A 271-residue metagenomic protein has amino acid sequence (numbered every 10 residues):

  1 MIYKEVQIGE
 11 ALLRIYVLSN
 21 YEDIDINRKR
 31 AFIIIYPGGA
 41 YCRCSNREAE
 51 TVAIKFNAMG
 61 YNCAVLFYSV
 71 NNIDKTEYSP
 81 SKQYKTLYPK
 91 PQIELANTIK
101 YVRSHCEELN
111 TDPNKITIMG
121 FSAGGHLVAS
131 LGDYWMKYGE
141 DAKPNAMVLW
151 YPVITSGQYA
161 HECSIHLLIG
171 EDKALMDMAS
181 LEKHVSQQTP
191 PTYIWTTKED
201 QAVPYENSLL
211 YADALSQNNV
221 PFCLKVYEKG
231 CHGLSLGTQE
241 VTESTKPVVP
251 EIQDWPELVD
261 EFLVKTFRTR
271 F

Functional and structural regions predicted by a protein language model:
M1-R28, Y88, E162: N-terminal cap/lid segment of alpha/beta-hydrolase-fold proteins
K29-G38: Short beta-strand element of the alpha/beta-hydrolase
S45, A64-P113, E251: Catalytic nucleophile-loop/oxyanion-hole region of alpha/beta-hydrolase and closely related hydrolase-like folds
N46-A64: Short amphipathic alpha-helix adjacent to the substrate-entry channel of hydrolases
D74-T76, S216-F271: C-terminal catalytic histidine-bearing segment of alpha/beta-hydrolase fold enzymes
A96-S164, D172-D177: Primarily recognizes the serine-hydrolase "nucleophile elbow" in alpha/beta-hydrolase and SGNH/GDSL folds
Q188, Y193-T196, D200: Short beta-strand/loop motif that positions the catalytic acidic residue of the alpha/beta-hydrolase fold
Q201-L210: Conserved alpha/beta-hydrolase "acid-adjacent" motif
